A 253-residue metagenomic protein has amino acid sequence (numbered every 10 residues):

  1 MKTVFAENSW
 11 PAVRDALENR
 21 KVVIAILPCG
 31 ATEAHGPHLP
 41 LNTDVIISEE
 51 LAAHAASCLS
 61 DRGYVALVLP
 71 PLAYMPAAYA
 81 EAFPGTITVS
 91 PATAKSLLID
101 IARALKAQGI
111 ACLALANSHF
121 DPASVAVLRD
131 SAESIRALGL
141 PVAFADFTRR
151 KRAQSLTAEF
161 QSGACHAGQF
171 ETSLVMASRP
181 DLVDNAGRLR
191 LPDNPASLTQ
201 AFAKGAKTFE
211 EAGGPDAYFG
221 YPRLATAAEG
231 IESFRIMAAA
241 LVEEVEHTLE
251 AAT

Functional and structural regions predicted by a protein language model:
M1-A114, S118-T253: Extended, histidine- and acidic-residue-enriched regions that form the cofactor-binding/catalytic faces
